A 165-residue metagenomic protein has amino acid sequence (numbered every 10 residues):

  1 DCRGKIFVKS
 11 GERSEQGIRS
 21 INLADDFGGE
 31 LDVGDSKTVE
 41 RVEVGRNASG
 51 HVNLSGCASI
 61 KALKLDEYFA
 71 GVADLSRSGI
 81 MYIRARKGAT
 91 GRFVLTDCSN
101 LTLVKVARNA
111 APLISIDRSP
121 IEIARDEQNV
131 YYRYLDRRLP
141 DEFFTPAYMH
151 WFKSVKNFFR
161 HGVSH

Functional and structural regions predicted by a protein language model:
D1-F7: Low-complexity/repetitive intrinsically disordered segments
C2, E15-I18, A24-F27, S36 (+6 more regions): Structural signal for repeat-unit boundaries in curved repeat scaffolds
G4, R19, G29, K37-E40 (+7 more regions): The right-handed parallel beta-helix/beta-solenoid scaffold, focusing on the short coil/turn and N-cap positions
F7, N22, D32-G34, E43 (+7 more regions): Extracellular beta-strand solenoid repeats
F93-R160: Leucine-rich solenoid repeat scaffolds
V163-H165: Non-Sec secretion/translocation targeting segments of pathogen effectors
